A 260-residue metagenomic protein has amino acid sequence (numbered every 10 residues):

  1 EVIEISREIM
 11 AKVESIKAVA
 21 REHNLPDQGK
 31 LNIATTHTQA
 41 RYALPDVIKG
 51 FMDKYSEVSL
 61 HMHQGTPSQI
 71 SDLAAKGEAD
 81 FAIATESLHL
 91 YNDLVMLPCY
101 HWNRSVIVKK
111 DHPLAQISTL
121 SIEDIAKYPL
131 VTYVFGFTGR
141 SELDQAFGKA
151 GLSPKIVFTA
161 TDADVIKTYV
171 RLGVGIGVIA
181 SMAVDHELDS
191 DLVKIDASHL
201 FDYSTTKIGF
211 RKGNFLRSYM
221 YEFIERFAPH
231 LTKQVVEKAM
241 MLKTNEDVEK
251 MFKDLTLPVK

Functional and structural regions predicted by a protein language model:
E1-I5, A43, V47, G139-L143 (+1 more regions): Short amphipathic alpha-helical coupling segments at ligand-binding clamshell hinges and other catalytic/signaling
E1-Q28, P229: Alpha-helical "hinge/linker" immediately C-terminal to small N-terminal DNA-binding modules
N24, D93-L130: Flexible hinge/capping segments at coil-to-helix
Q28-H89, T159-A160: Central regulatory/effector-binding core of bacterial HTH transcription factors
N32-A34, R104, L120-G139, L231 (+1 more regions): Short loop->beta-strand "edge-of-pocket" segments that line small-molecule binding or catalytic clefts across diverse
T66-A79, T85, G136-V193, K243 (+1 more regions): Hydrophobic hinge/microswitch elements
Y91-W102, I117, D164-G213, E222: Beta-alpha-beta core module
S181-D189, H199-K260: C-terminal effector-binding regulatory domain of bacterial HTH transcription factors
